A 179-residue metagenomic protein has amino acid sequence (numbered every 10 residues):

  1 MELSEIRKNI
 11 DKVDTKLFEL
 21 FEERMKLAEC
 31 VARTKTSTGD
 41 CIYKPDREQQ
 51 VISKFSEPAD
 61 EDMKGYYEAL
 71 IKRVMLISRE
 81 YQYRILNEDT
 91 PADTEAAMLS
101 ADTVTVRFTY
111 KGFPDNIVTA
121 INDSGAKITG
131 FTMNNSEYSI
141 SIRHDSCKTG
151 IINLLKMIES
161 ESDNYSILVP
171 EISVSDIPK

Functional and structural regions predicted by a protein language model:
M1-K179: Domain-level signature for soluble enzymes in the chorismate/prephenate branch of the shikimate pathway
